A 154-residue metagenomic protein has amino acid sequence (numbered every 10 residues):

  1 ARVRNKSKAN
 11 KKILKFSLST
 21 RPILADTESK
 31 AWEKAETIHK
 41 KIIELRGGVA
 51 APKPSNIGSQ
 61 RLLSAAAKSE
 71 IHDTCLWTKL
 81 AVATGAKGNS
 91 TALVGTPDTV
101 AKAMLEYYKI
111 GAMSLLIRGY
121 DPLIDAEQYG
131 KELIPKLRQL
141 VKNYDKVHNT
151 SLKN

Functional and structural regions predicted by a protein language model:
A1-K109, Q139-N154: An alpha-helical appendage that flanks or caps ligand/catalytic pockets
A1-S7, L123-Q128, E132: Active-site-adjacent beta->alpha loops and helix N-cap segments on the catalytic face of soluble alpha/beta enzymes
L24, G119-A126: Acidic-and-aromatic substrate-binding clefts and catalytic sites of carbohydrate-active enzymes
T96, V100-A103, D125, Y129 (+1 more regions): General structural feature for long, well-ordered alpha-helical segments within catalytic domains of soluble enzymes
G130-R138, K142: A short, amphipathic alpha-helical segment
